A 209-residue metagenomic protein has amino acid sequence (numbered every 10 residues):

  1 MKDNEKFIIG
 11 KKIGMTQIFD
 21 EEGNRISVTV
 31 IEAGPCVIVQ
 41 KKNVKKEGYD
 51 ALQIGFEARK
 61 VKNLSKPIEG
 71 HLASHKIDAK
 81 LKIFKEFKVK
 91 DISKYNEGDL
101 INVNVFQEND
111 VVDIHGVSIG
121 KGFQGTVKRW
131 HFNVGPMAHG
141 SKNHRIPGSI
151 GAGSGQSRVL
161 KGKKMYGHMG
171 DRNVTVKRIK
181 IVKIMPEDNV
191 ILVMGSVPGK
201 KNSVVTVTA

Functional and structural regions predicted by a protein language model:
M1-A209: Extended basic (Lys/Arg/His-rich) segments that typically form rRNA-contacting surfaces in ribosomal proteins
